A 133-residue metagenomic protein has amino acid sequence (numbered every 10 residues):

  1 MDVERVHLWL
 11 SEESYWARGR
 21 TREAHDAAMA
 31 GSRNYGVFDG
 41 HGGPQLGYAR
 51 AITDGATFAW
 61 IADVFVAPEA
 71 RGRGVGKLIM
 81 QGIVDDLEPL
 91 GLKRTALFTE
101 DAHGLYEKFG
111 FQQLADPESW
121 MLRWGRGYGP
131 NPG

Functional and structural regions predicted by a protein language model:
M1-R20, F38, P132-G133: Short amphipathic alpha-helix that is part of the acyltransferase structural core
R20-F65: A conserved beta-strand-loop-helix scaffold within acyl/acetyltransferase catalytic domains
H25-A27, R50, L87, G110-Q113: Short secondary-structure boundary/capping segments
A70-I79: Conserved acetyl-CoA pyrophosphate-binding loop and the N-cap/start of the following alpha-helix in GNAT-like
K77, E88-T95, T99-G125: Conserved active-site alpha-helix within GNAT-family acetyltransferase domains
Q81, D85: Short, well-ordered alpha-helices that flank and scaffold nucleotide-derived cofactor binding pockets
G127-P130: A charged, well-structured terminal subsegment
